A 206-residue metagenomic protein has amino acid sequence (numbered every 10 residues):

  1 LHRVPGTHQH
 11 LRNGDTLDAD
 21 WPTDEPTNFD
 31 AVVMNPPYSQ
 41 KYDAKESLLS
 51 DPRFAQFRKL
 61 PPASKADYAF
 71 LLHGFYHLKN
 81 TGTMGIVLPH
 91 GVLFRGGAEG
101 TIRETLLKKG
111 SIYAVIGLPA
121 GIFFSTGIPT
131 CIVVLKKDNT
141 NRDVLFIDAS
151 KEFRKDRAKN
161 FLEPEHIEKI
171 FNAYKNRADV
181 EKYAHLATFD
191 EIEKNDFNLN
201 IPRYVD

Functional and structural regions predicted by a protein language model:
L1-P26: S-adenosyl-L-methionine
D18-D20, D24-D206: A conserved structural/catalytic subdomain of Rossmann-like adenosyl-cofactor enzymes
